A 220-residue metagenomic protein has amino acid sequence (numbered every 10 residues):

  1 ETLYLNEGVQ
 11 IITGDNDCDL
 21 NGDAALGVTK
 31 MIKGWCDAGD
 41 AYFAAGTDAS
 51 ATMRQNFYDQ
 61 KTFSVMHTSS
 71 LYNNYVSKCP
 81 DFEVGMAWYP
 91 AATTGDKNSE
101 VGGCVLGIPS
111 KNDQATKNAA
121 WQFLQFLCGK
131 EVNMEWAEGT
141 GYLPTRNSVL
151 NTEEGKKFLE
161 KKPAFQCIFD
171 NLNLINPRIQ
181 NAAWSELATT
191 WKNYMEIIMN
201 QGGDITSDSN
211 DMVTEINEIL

Functional and structural regions predicted by a protein language model:
E1-C18, K33, T62: Extracytoplasmic/periplasmic solute-binding protein
D15-G46: Glycine-centered hinge/linker elements that transmit conformational signals in sensory and ligand-binding systems
D37, N151-E154, D170-L220: Conserved C-terminal helix/tail region of periplasmic/extracytoplasmic solute-binding proteins
D37-A38, S77-Y142, N193: Extracytoplasmic/periplasmic substrate-recognition and gating elements
F43-Y58: Short helix-initiation/N-cap motifs at beta->coil->alpha
S50, H67-Y72, P90, G102-C104: Beta->alpha turn/N-cap motifs
T52-Q55, L71-K78, N217: Pocket-flanking alpha-helical
Y58-T68, F82: Alpha-to-beta junction loops
